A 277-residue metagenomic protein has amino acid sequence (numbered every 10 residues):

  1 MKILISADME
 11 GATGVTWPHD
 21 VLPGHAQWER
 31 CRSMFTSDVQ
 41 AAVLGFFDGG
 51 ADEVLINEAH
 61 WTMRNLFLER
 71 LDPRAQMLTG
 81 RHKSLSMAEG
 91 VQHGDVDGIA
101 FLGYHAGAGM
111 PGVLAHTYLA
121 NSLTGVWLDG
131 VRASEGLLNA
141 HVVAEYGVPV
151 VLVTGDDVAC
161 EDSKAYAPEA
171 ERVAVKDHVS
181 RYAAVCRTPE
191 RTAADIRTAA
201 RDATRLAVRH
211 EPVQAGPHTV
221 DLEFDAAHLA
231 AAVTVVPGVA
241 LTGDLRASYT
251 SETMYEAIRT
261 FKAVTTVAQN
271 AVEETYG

Functional and structural regions predicted by a protein language model:
M1-L4: Extreme N-terminal starter segment of soluble prokaryotic enzymes
S6-A7, N57-E58, I99-Y104, V153-T154 (+1 more regions): Short beta-strand segments
H19-V43: Short catalytic helix/loop segments, enriched in acidic residues and glycine and frequently bearing histidine
V39-H93: Glycine-rich nucleotide/cofactor/substrate-binding loop typically near the N-terminus or early in the first domain
T79-N121: N-terminal glycine-rich phosphate/adenylate-binding segment common to multiple enzyme folds
K83-S84, A120-Y146, T154-V158: Active-site glycine-rich loop that binds ribose-phosphate moieties when present
V142-T204: Active-site rim beta-loop-alpha module in soluble metabolic enzymes
T192-G277: C-terminal accessory domains and tails appended to enzymatic cores
